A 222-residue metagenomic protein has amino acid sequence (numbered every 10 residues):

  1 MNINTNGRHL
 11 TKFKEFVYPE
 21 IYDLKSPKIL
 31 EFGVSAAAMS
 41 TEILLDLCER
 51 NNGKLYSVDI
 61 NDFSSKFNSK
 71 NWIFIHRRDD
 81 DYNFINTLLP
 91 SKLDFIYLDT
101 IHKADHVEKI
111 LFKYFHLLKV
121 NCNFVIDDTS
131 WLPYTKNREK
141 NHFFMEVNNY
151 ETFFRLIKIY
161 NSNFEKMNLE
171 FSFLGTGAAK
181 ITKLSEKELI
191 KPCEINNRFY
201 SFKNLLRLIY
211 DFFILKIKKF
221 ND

Functional and structural regions predicted by a protein language model:
M1-Y97, I101-D222: A short alpha-helical cap/connector motif
